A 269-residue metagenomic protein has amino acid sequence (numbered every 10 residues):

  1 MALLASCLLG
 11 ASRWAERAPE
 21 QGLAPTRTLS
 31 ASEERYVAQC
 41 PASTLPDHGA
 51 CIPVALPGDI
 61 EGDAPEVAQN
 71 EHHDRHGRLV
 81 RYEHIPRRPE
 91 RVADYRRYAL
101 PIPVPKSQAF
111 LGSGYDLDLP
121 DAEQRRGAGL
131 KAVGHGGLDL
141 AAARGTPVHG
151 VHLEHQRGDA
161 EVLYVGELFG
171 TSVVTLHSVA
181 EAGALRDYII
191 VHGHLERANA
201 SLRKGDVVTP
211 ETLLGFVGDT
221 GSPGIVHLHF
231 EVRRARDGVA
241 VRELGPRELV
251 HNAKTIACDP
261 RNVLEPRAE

Functional and structural regions predicted by a protein language model:
M1-A11: Hydrophobic membrane-insertion alpha-helices, especially the h-region of bacterial N-terminal signal peptides
W14-S30: Ser/Thr/Pro/Gly-rich low-complexity linker/stalk segments immediately outside membranes or between
P25-T171, P210, P260-E269: Surface-exposed, glycine-biased beta-strand/turn segments
L138-L140, G193, P210, G215-F216 (+1 more regions): Active-site scaffold segments
A143-G145, S178-A180, T220, R233-D237: Solvent-exposed coil/turn segments that connect beta secondary-structure elements in extracytoplasmic/periplasmic
V151-R197, S201, V226, E231: Zn2+-dependent peptidoglycan hydrolase active-site motif and core
V173-T175, V208-P223: Short hydrophobic beta/alpha edge segments that flank linear recognition/processing sites
A200-T209, E231-E269: Acidic, glycine-rich catalytic/binding loops that coordinate metals and/or anionic ligands
